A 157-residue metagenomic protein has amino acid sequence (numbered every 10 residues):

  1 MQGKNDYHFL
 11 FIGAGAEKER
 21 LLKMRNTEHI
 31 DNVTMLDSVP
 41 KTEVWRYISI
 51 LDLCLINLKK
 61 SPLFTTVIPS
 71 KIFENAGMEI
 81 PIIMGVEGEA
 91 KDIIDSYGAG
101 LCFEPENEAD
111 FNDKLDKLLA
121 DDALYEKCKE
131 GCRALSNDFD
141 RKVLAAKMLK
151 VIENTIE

Functional and structural regions predicted by a protein language model:
M1-Q2, F11-A16, D37-S38, R46-I48 (+5 more regions): Structured catalytic core of nucleotide-sugar glycosyltransferases
Y7-G13, K18-R46: Nucleotide-activated donor-binding/catalytic signature segment of Leloir-type glycosyltransferases, i.e., the conserved
E17-L21, T42-E43, K71, E89 (+1 more regions): Short acidic active-site motifs
T42-Y47, C54-A76, I83-D92: Nucleotide-sugar-dependent
K91-D116: Change "using UDP/GDP/dTDP sugars" to "using nucleotide sugars
D110, K117, L124-D138, K150: A short, well-ordered alpha-helix in the C-terminal region of glycosyltransferases
K117, R141-E157: C-terminal alpha-helical cap of glycosyltransferases
